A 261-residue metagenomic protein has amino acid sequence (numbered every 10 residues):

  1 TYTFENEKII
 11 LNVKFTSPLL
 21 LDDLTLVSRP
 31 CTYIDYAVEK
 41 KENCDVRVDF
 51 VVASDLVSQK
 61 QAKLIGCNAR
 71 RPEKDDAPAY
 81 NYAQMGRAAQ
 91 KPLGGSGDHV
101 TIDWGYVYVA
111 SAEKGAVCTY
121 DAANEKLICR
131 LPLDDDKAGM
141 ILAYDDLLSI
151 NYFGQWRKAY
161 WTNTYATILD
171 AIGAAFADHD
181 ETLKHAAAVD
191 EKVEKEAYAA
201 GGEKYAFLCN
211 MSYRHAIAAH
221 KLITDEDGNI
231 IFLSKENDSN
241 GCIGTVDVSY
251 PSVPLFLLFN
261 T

Functional and structural regions predicted by a protein language model:
T1, S249-T261: Carboxylate/His-rich catalytic cores and anion/metal-binding grooves
T1-E7, S96, A110: An extended acidic
F4-I9, C242-V246: Helix-boundary capping/turn motifs
N6-L26: Low-complexity, acidic Ser/Thr/Pro/Gly-rich terminal tails and inter-domain linkers that flank the onset of structured
K8, K40-C44, F259-T261: Secondary-structure transition/capping motifs at alpha-helix termini and the adjoining loop/turn into the next element
L19-L26, E39-G244: Acidic/polar, glycine-enriched structural segments that form the non-catalytic walls/loops of the carbohydrate-binding
S28, I243-S249, F259: Aromatic- and histidine-enriched alpha-helix N-cap/loop-to-helix transition segments that scaffold the rims
T32-K40: Short, well-ordered beta-strand segments enriched in hydrophobic/aromatic residues
